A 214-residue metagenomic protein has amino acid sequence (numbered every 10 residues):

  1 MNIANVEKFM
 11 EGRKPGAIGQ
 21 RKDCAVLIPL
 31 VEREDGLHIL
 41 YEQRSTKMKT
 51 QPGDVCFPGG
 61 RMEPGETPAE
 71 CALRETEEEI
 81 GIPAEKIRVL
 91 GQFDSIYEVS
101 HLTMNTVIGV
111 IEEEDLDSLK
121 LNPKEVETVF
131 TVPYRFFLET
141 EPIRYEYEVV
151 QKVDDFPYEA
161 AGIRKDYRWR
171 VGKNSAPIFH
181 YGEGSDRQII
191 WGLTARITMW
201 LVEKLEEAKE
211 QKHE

Functional and structural regions predicted by a protein language model:
M1-C56, R61-E78, I82-T106, V110-D115 (+4 more regions): N-terminal leader/linker segments that precede catalytic domains of diphosphate-processing enzymes
S118-K120: Short, polar/flexible loop-turn hinges at active-site or ligand-entry regions and domain interfaces
N122-K124: Phosphate/pyrophosphate-binding betaalpha-module
V126-T131: Flexible glycine-rich active-site/ligand-binding loops centered on an Asp-His dyad
